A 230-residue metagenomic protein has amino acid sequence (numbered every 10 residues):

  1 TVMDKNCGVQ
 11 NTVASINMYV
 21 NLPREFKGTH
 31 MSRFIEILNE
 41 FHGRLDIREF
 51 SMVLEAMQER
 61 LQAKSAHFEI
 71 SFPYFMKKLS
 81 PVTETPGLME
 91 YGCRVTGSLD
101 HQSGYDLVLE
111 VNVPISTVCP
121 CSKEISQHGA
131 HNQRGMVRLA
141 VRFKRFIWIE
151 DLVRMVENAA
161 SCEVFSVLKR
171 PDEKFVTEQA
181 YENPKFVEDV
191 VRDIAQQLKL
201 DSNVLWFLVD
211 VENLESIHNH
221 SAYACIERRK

Functional and structural regions predicted by a protein language model:
T1-K230: N-terminal intrinsically disordered, cationic/polar leader segments that include organellar targeting peptides
